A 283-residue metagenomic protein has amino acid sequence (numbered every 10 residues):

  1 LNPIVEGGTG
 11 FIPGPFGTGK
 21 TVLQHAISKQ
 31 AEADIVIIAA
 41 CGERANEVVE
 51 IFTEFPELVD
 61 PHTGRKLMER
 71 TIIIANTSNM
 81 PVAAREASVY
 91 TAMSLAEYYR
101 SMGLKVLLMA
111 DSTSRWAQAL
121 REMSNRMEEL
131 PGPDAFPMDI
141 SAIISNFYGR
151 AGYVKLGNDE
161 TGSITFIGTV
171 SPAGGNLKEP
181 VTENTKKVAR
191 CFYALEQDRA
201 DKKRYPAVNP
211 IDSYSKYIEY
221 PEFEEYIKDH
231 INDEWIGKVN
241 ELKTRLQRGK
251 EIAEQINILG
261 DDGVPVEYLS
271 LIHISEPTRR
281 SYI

Functional and structural regions predicted by a protein language model:
L1-G8, Q24-A26, P61-T77, A84: P-loop NTPase nucleotide-binding/switch module
I12: Hydrophobic anchor at the beta1->P-loop junction of P-loop NTPases
P15: P-loop (Walker A) phosphate-binding loop of NTP-binding proteins
G19-V22, I27-I35, C41, A45-N46 (+2 more regions): Conserved P-loop NTPase nucleotide-binding/switch module
E50-T63: Conserved helix-turn-beta segment of the N-terminal RecA-like "Helicase ATP-binding" lobe in SF1/SF2 helicases
G174-R248: Conserved P-loop NTPase
K250-L271: Amphipathic alpha-helical packing elements
I272-I283: Single conserved hydrophobic/aromatic residue that forms the stacking wall/gate of nucleotide- or nucleobase-binding
